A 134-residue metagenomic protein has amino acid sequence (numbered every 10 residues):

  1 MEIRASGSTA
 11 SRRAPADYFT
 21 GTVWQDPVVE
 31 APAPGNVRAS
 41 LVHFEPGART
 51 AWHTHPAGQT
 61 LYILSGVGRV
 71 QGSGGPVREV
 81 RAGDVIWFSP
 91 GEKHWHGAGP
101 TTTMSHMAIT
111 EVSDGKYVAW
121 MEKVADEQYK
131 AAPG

Functional and structural regions predicted by a protein language model:
M1-N36, A119-G134: A short, N-terminal "cap"/entry segment at the start of jelly-roll beta-barrel domains of the cupin/DSBH fold
W24-P27, R38-H55, P90: Conserved short histidine dyad/triad with adjacent acidic residue
L41-E45, T54-V70, I109-E111: Short, conserved beta-strand element in jelly-roll/cupin
T50-W52, V70-Q71, F88, K93-P100: Short beta-strand His + acidic residue motifs that chelate non-heme Fe in jelly-roll/DSBH and cupin folds
T60, W87, T101-M121: A short hydrophobic beta-strand segment most commonly corresponding to one strand of the jelly-roll/cupin
G74-G91: Short acidic-glycine-tyrosine-enriched beta hairpin
